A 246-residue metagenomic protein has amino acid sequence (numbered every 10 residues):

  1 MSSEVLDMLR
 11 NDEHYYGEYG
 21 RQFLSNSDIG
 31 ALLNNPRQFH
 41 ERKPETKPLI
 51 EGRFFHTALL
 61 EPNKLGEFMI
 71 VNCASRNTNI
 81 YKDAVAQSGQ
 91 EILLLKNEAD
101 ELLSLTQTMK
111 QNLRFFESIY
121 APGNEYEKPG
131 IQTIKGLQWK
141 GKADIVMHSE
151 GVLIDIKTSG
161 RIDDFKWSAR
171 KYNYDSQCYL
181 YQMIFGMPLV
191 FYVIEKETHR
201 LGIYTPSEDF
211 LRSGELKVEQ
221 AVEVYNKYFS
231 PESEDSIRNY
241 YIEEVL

Functional and structural regions predicted by a protein language model:
M1-K140, I242-V245: Metal-dependent nuclease catalytic cores that hydrolyze phosphodiester bonds in DNA/RNA, characterized by
K43-P44, Q90-L94, D163-Y172, S207-F210: Short histidine-centered catalytic/ligand-binding loop motif
I50, K140, N173-S176, L180 (+1 more regions): Short, well-structured alpha-helical interface segments that form or flank functional binding sites
L65-E67, L153, M187-Y192: Substrate-binding/catalytic groove segments of enzymes that remodel or degrade extracellular structural polymers
K128-G130, K157-T158, V193: Short, structured patches in soluble enzyme cores that scaffold and shape functional sites
G136-K140, M147-G151, M187, T198-H199: Coil-to-beta-strand transition motifs
G141-F165, Y181: Conserved catalytic cores of phosphodiester-cleaving nucleases, focusing on short active-site segments
W167-S168, L180-L246: Metal-dependent nuclease catalytic regions and adjoining charged, substrate-binding loops involved in nucleic-acid end
